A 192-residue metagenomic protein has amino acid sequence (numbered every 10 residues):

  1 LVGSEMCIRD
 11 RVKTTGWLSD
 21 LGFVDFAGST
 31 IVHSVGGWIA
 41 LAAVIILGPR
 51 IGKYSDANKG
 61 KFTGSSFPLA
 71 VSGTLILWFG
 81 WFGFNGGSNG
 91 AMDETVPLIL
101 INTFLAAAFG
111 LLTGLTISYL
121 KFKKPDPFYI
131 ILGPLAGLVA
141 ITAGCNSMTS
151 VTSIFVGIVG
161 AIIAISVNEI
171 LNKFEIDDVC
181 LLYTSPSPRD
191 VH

Functional and structural regions predicted by a protein language model:
L1-D10, Y183-P188: Conserved small/polar residues in nucleotide/adenosyl-binding loops
S4, R9-G36, V44, G48-Y54 (+3 more regions): Metal/cofactor- and membrane transport-associated sequence elements
T14-F23, S66-W78, T113, I117-K124 (+1 more regions): Short, hydrophobic/aliphatic alpha-helical segments
G37-I45, P49, T74, W78-F82 (+4 more regions): Transmembrane alpha-helical segments of multi-pass membrane transport proteins and ion-pumping complexes
N58-S65, L181-L182: Membrane-interface segments at loop-to-transmembrane junctions
S88-P97, T113-F122, I141-M148: Short juxtamembrane and helix-loop transition motifs at transmembrane-helix boundaries in membrane proteins
P125-L132, A136-V139, A143-S185, R189: Extended C-terminal subregions enriched in glycine
